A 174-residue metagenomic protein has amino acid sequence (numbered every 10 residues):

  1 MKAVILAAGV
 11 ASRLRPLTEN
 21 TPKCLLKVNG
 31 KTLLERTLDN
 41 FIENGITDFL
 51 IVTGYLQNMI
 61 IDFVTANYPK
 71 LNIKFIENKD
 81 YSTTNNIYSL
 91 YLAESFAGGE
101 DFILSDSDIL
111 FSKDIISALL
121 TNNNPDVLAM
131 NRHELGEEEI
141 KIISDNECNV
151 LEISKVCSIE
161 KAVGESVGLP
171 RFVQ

Functional and structural regions predicted by a protein language model:
M1-E19: N-terminal nucleotide-binding beta1-loop-alpha1 segment
K2-I5, K31-D101: Conserved N-terminal catalytic core of the sugar/cofactor nucleotidyltransferase
A8, T53-G54, S107, N131: Cofactor-binding loop segments of dinucleotide-utilizing enzymes, especially the Rossmann-like FAD- and NAD(P)+-binding
R13, M59-D62, D114: Phosphate- and divalent-cation-binding pockets in alpha/beta enzyme and binding domains that engage nucleotide-derived
N20-E35: Short catalytic helix/loop segments, enriched in acidic residues and glycine and frequently bearing histidine
C24, N72-K74, N149: Conserved beta-strand segments of alpha/beta enzyme cores
G99-L110: Short beta-strand-to-loop acidic/aromatic patch adjacent to the donor-nucleotide binding site
S112-Q174: Conserved core of the sugar-phosphate nucleotidyltransferase
